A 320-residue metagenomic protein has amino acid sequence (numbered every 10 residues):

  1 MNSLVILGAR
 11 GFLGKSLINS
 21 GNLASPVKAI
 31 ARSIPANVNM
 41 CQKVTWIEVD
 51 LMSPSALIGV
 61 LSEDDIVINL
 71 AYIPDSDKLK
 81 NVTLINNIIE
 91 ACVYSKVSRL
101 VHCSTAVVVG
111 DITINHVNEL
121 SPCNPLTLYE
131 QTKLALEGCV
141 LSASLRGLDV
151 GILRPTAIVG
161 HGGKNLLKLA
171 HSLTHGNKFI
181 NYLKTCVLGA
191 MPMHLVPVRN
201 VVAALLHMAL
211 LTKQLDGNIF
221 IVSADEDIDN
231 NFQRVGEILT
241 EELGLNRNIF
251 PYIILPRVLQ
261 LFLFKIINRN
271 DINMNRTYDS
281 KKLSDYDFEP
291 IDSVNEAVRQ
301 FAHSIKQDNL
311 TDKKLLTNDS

Functional and structural regions predicted by a protein language model:
S3-A24: N-terminal Rossmann NAD(P)H-binding glycine-rich loop of SDR-like oxidoreductase domains
V44-D64: Conserved Rossmann-fold cofactor-binding substructure of NAD(P)-dependent oxidoreductases
D64-V67, P74-H102: NAD(P)-cofactor binding segment of oxidoreductase domains
N87-Y129: Conserved Rossmann-fold NAD(P)-dependent oxidoreductase catalytic core, especially the SDR/UDP-sugar
T113-I158: Catalytic helix-loop patch of NAD(P)-dependent Rossmann-fold dehydrogenases
R146-M193, V198, L239: NAD(P)-dependent short-chain dehydrogenase/reductase
A204-I266, R299-A302, D308-D319: Mid/C-terminal beta-alpha module of Rossmann-like enzyme folds, strongest in SDR-family dehydrogenases/epimerases
I267-S320: C-terminal amphipathic/interface module of NAD(P)-dependent oxidoreductases and related NAD-binding regulators
